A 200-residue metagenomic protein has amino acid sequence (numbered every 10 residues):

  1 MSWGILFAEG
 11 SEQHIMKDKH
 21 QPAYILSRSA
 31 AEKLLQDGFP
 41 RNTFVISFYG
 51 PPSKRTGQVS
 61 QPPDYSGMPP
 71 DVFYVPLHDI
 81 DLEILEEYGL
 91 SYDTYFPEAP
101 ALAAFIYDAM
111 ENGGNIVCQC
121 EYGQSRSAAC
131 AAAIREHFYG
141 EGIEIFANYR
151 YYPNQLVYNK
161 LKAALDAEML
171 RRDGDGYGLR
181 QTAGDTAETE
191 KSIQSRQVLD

Functional and structural regions predicted by a protein language model:
F7-V75: Glycine-rich, flexible N-terminal cofactor/catalytic loop recognition
T43-V45, G114-C118: Generic beta-sheet signal
K54-T56, E83, Q124-A129: Short catalytic/ligand-binding loop motif for oxyanion handling, primarily in non-cytosolic enzymes, centered on
Q58-E83, E111-G114, G184-S192, L199: Long, contiguous secondary-structure blocks with strong helical propensity
F73-I116: Helix-loop module immediately N-terminal to the HCX5R catalytic loop in PTP-like cysteine phosphatase domains
Y107-N115, R135-D200: PTP/DSP superfamily signal
I116-A133: A phosphate-binding catalytic loop at a beta-strand-loop-alpha-helix junction that coordinates phosphoryl groups
